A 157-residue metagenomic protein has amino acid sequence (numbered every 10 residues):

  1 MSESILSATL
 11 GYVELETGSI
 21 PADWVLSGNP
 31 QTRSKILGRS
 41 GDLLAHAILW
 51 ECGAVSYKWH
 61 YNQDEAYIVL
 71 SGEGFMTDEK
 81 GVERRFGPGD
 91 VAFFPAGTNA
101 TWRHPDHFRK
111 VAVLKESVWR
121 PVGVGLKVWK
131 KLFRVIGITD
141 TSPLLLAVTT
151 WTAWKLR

Functional and structural regions predicted by a protein language model:
M1-L43, L144-R157: A short, N-terminal "cap"/entry segment at the start of jelly-roll beta-barrel domains of the cupin/DSBH fold
L43-Y61: Conserved short histidine dyad/triad with adjacent acidic residue
A54-V55, N62-E79: Glycine- and acidic-residue-biased ligand/ion/polar-headgroup-sensing regions
H60-N62, K80, H104-D106: Short glycine/proline-enriched turns and hinge-like loops at secondary-structure junctions
K80-A96: Short acidic-glycine-tyrosine-enriched beta hairpin
P88, A96-P121: Ligand-binding loop in jelly-roll beta-barrel domains
R120-R157: Acidic/histidine-enriched, glycine/proline-rich intrinsically disordered or flexible terminal extensions
